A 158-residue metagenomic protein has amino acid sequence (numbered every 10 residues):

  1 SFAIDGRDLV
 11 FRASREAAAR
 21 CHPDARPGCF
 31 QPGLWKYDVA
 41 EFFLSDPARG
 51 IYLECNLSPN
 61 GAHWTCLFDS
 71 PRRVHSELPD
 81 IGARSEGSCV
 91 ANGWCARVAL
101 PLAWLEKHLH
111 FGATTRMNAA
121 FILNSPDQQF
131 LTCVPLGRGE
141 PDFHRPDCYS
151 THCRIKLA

Functional and structural regions predicted by a protein language model:
F2, G6-A19, G93-L100: Short, well-ordered beta-strand segments enriched in hydrophobic/aromatic residues
A3-D5, S14-E16, S45, S58 (+2 more regions): A structural detector for beta-sheet-dominated domains
I4-D8, S45-R49, C89-G93, H110-G112: A short, structured loop/turn motif at beta-sheet edges
S14-A18, P47, N60, P101-A103 (+1 more regions): An acidic- and aromatic-residue-enriched active-site/binding cleft used to recognize and process polar
R15-P32, W104-E106: Short amphipathic, basic-aromatic surface patches that mediate peripheral association with negatively charged
G28-C89: Extracellular/luminal beta-rich ligand-recognition and adhesion surfaces characterized by aromatic-Gly/Pro-enriched
Q31-A40, L44-E54, H108-A158: Acidic/polar low-complexity flexible segments
D80-R116, A120-N124: Extended, acidic-biased charged interface segments
